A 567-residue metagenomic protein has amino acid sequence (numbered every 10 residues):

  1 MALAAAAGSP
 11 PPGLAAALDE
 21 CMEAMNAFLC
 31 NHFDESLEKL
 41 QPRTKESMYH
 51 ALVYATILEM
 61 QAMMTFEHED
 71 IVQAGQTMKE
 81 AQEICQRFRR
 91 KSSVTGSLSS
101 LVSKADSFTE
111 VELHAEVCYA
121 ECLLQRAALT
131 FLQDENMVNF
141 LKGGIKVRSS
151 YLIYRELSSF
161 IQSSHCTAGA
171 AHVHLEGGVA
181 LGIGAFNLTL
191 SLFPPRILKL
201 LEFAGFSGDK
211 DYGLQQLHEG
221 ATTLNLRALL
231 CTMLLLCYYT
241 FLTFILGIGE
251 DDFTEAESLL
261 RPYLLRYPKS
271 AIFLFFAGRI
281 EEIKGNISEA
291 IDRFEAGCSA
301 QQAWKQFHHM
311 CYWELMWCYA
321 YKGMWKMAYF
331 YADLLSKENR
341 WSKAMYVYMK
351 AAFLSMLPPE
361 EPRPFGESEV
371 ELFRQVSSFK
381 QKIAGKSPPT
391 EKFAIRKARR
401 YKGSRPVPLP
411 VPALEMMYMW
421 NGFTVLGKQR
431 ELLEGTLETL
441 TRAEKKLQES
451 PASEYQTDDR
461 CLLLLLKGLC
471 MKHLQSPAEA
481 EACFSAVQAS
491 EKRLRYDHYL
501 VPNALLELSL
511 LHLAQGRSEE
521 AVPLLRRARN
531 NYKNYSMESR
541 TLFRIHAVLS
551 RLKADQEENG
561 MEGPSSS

Functional and structural regions predicted by a protein language model:
A6-E20, F28-E35, V53-L265, I283 (+11 more regions): Short coil/linker segments at helix-helix boundaries
A15-N26, V53-M60, V111, E116-C118 (+12 more regions): "A position-specific structural signal for the A-helix of alpha-solenoid helical repeats
L18-E35, V425-E431, G435-E438, R442 (+1 more regions): Alpha-helical segment of the N-proximal tetratricopeptide repeat
S47-V53, C85-G96, H165-C166, L226-C231 (+8 more regions): Boundary/linker segments of alpha-helical solenoid repeat arrays
T240-T243, A256-E361: A compositional/structural signature marking long, glycine- and acidic/polar-rich segments with frequent tryptophans
E282, Y312, S453-V501: Alpha-helical adaptor scaffolds
F373-V376, I383-D458: Extended repeat-based solenoid scaffolds, especially LRR ectodomains and other repeat-derived architectures
Y499-M561: C-terminal interaction modules of eukaryotic adaptor/scaffold proteins
